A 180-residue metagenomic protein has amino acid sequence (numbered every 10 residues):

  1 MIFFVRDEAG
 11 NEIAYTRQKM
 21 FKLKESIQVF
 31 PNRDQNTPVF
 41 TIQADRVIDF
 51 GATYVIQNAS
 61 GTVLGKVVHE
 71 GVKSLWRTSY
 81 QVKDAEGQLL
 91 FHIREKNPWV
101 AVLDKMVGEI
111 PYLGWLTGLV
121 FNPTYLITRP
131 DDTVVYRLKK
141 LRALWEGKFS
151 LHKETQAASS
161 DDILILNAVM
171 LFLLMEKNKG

Functional and structural regions predicted by a protein language model:
M1-F40, A44-A52, A59-L64, H69-G180: Low-complexity or membrane-interfacial segments used for flexible interactions
